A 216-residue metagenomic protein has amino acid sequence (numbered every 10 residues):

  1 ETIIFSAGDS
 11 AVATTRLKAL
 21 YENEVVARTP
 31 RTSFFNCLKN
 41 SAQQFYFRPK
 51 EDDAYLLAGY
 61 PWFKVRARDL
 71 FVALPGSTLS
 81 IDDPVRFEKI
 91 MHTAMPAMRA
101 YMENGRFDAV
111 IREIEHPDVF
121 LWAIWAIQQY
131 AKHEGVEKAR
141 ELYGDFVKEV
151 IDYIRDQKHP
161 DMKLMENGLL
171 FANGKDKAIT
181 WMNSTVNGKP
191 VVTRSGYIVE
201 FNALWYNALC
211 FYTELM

Functional and structural regions predicted by a protein language model:
E1-M216: Acidic, mature catalytic/reactive cores of soluble proteins
